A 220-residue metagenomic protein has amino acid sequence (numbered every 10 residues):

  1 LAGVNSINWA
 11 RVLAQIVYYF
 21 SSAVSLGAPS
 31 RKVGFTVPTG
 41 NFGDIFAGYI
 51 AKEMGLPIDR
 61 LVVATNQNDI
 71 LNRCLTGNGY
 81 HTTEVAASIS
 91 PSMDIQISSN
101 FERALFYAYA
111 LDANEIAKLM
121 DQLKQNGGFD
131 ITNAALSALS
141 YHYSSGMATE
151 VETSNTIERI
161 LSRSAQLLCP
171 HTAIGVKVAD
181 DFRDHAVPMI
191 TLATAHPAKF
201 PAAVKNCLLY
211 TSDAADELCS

Functional and structural regions predicted by a protein language model:
L1-A2, V33-G34, D59-V62, A165-Q166 (+1 more regions): Structural motif
A2-K32, Y107-D184: Active-site-adjacent helical/loop segments in soluble small-molecule enzymes
G34-Q122, L192, P197-L208: Glycine-rich phosphate/pyrophosphate-binding loop at beta-loop-alpha junctions
F46-Y49, A173, D213: A broad detector of short, well-ordered amphipathic alpha-helices that serve as recognition/interaction surfaces
I157-L161, V204, T211: A generic alpha-helix structural signal
L168-P170, A186-M189, F200-A203: Extended hydrophobic-aromatic, low-complexity segments
Y210-C219: Single conserved hydrophobic/aromatic residue that forms the stacking wall/gate of nucleotide- or nucleobase-binding
